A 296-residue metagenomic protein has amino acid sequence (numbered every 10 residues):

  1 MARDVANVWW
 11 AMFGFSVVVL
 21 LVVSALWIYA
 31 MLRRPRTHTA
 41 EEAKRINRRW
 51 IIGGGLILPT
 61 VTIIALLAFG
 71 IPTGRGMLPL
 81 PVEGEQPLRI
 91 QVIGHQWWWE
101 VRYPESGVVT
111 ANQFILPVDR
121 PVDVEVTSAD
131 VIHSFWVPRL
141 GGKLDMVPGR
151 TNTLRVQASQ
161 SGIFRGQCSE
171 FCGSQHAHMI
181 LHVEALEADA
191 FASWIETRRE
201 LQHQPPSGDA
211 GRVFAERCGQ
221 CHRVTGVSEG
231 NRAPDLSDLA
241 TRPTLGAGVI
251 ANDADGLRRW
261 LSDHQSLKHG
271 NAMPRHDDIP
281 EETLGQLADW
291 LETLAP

Functional and structural regions predicted by a protein language model:
M1-V118, R199, P296: Extracytoplasmic entry segments of secretory-pathway proteins
L88, Q96-R102, T110-E187: Membrane-embedded segments
Q157, I180-D189, R223-R258: Gly/Gly-Pro-rich "capping" loops immediately C-terminal to redox-active cysteine motifs in periplasmic/lumenal
F164, F214, W290-L291: Conserved hydrophobic/aromatic "anchor" residues that stabilize well-ordered secondary structure elements
S174, H178, H203, Q220 (+4 more regions): Inter-heme linker and motif-flanking segments adjacent to c-type heme-binding CXXCH motifs in c-type cytochromes
H176-M179, E229-L239, W260-L294: Axial heme c-ligation environment in periplasmic c-type cytochrome domains
R198-D209, G248-S262: Short Fe-S-cluster ligation motifs
H203-V224, L236: Sequence/structural segment immediately N-terminal to covalent heme-attachment motifs in c-type and related
